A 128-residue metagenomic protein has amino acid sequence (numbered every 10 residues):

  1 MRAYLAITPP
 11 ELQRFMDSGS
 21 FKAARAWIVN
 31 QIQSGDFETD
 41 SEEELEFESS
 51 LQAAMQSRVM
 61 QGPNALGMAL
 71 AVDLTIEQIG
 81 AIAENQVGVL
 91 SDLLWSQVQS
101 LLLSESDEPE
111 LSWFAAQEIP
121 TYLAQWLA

Functional and structural regions predicted by a protein language model:
M1-D40: Long, hydrophobic N-terminal alpha-helical segment
E11, I28, S34, E44 (+5 more regions): Residue-level detector of solvent-exposed, low-hydrophobicity positions
Q31-P63: Structured domain cores in non-transmembrane regions
Q61, A65-A128: Glycine-rich, aromatic-bearing surface loops/beta-hairpins
